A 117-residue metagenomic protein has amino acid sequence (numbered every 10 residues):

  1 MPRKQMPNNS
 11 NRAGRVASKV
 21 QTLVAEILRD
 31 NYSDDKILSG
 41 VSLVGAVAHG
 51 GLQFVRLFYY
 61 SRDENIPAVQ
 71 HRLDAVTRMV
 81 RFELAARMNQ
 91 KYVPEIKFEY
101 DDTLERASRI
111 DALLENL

Functional and structural regions predicted by a protein language model:
M1-F54, Y60-L117: Charge-rich, low-complexity N-terminal segments
